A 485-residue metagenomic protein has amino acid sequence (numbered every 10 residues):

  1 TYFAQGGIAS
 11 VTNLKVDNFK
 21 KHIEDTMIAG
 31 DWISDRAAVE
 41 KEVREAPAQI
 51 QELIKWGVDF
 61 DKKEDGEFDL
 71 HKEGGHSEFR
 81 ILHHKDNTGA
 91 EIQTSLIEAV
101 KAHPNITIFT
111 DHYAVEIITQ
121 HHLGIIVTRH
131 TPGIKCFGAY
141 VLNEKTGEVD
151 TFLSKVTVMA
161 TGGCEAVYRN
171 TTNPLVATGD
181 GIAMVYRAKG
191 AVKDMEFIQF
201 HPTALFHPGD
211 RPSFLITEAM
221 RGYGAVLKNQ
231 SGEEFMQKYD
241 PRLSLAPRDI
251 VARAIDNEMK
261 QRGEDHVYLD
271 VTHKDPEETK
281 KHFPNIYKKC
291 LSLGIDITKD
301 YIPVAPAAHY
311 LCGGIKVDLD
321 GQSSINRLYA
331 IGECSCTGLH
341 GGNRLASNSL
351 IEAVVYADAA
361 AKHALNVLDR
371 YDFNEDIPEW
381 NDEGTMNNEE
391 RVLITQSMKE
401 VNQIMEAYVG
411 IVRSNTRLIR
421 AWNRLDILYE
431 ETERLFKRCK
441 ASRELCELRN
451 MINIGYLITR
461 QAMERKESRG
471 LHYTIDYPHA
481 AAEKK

Functional and structural regions predicted by a protein language model:
T1-M27, D31, Q199, D210-F214: Conserved N-terminal glycine-rich FAD pyrophosphate-binding loop of Rossmann-like flavoproteins
A4, I8-S10, E52, V58-F79 (+5 more regions): Glycine- and aromatic-enriched mobile tails/lids
A29-D69: Rossmann-like flavin
S34-R44, R80-E98, F109, T171-G179 (+3 more regions): Short beta-strand to alpha-helix junction loop
I54-E148, L153, A160, A204-H207: Conserved redox-cofactor binding core of oxidoreductases
E116-T146, I295-L339: FAD-site-proximal beta/loop scaffold in flavoenzymes
T161-T171: Flavin (primarily FAD) binding-site architecture
M184, G190-I302, V354, H363-D369: An anion/pyrophosphate-binding glycine-rich loop and adjacent beta-alpha core in soluble alpha-beta enzymes
